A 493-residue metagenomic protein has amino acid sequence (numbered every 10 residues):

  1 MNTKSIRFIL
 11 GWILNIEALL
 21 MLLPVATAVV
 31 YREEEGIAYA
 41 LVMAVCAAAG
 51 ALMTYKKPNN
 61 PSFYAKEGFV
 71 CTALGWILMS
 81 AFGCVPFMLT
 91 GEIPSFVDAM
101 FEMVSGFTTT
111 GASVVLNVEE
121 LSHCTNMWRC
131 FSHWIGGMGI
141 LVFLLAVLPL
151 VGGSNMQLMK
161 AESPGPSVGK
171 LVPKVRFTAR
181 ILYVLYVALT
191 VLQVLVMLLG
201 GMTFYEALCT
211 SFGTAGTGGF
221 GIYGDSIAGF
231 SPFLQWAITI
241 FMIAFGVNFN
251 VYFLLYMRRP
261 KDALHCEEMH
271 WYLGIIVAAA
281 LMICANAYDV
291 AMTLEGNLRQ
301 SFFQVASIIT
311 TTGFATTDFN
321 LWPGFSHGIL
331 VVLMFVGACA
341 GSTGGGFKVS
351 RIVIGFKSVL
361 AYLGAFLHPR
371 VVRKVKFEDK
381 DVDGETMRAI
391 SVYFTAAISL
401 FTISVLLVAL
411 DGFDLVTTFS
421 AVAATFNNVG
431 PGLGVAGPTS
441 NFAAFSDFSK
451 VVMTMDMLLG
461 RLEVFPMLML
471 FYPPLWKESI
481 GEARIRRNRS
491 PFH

Functional and structural regions predicted by a protein language model:
M1-H493: Membrane-proximal intracellular helices of multi-pass ion channels
